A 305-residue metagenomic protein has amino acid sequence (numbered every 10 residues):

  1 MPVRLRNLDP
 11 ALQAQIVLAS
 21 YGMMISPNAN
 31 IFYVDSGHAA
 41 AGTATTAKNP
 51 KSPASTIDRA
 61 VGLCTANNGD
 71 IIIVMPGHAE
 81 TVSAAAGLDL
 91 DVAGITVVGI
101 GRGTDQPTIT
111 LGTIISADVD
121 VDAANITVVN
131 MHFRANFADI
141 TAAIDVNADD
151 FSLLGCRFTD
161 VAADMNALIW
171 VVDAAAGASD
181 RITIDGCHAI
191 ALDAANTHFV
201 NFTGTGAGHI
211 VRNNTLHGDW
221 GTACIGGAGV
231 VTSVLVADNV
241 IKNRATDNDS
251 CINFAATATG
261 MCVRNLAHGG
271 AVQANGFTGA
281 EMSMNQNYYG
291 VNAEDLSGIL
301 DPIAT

Functional and structural regions predicted by a protein language model:
P2-R59, E281-L296, D301-T305: Right-handed parallel beta-helix/beta-solenoid
V3, P10, D238-R244, D249-T305: Predominantly polar beta-repeat domains that present long G/T/S/D/N-rich surfaces used to bind, process, or adhere
F32-G37, S55, R59-T81, I95-R102: Glycine-rich repeat segments that build the extracellular carbohydrate-interaction surface of secreted and virion
D58-A66, E80-V92, I109, S116-D122 (+6 more regions): Short, T/G/N/S-enriched strand-turn elements that build extracellular solenoid repeat scaffolds
T81-V82, A93-A142, T159-A163, L192-D193: Right-handed parallel beta-helix/beta-spiral solenoid domain characteristic of secreted/periplasmic
V92, A123-A124, V128, A148 (+13 more regions): Parallel beta-helix/beta-solenoid
T104, A135, D160, M165 (+10 more regions): Residues in short coils/turns that link rungs of repeat/solenoid architectures in beta-rich domains
